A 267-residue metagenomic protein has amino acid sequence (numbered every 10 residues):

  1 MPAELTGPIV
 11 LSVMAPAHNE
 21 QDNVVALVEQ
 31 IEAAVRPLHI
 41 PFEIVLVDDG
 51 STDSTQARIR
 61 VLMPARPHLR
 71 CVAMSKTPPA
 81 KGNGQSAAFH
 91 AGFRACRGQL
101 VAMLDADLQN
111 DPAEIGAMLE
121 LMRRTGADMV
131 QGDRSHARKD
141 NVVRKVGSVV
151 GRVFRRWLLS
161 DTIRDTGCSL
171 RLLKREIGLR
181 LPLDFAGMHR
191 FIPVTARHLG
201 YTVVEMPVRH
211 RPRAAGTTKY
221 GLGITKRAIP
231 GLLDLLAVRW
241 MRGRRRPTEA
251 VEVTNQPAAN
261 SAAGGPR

Functional and structural regions predicted by a protein language model:
M1-A33, I40: N-proximal low-complexity "stem/linker" segments adjacent to membrane-targeting elements
A3, I40, R58, R124 (+2 more regions): Terminal low-complexity segments of carbohydrate-biosynthetic enzymes
D22-A26, D53-L62: Acidic helix N-cap motif at the loop->helix transition within catalytic regions of sugar-transfer enzymes
F42, Q56-A95: Conserved donor nucleotide-binding strand/loop of the catalytic core
D48-A57, L108: A conserved acidic beta->alpha catalytic loop
P79-F89, F93, Q109, A113 (+1 more regions): Conserved catalytic loops of nucleotide-sugar-dependent glycosyltransferases that act on lipid-linked
V101: Short aromatic/hydrophobic "clamp" motif used to bind/position activated sugar donors
G116-V142: Conserved donor NDP-sugar-binding/catalytic core segment of glycosyltransferases
